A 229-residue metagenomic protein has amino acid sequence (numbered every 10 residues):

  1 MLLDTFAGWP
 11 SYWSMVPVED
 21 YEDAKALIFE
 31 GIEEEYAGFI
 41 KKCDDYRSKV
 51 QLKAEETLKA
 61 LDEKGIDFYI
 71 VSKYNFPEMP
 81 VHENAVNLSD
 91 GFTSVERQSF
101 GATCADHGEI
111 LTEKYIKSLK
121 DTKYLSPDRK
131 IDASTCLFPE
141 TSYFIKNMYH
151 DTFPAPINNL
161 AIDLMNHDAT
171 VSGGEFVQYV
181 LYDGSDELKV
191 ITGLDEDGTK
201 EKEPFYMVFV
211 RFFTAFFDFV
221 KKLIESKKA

Functional and structural regions predicted by a protein language model:
M1-A229: Lipid deacylating catalytic domains
